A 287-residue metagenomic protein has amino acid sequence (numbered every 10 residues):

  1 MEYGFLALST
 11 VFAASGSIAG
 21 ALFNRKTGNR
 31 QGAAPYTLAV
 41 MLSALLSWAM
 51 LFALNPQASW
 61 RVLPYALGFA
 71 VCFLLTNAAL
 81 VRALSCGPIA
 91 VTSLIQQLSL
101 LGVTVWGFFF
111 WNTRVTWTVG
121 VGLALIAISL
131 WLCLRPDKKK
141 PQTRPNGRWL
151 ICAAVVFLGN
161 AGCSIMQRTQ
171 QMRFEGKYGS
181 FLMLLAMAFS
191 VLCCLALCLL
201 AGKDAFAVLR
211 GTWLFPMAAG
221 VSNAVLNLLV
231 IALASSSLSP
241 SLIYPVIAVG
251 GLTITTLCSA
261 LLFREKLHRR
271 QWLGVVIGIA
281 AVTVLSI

Functional and structural regions predicted by a protein language model:
M1-I287: Polytopic alpha-helical membrane proteins, predominantly small-molecule transporters/carriers
